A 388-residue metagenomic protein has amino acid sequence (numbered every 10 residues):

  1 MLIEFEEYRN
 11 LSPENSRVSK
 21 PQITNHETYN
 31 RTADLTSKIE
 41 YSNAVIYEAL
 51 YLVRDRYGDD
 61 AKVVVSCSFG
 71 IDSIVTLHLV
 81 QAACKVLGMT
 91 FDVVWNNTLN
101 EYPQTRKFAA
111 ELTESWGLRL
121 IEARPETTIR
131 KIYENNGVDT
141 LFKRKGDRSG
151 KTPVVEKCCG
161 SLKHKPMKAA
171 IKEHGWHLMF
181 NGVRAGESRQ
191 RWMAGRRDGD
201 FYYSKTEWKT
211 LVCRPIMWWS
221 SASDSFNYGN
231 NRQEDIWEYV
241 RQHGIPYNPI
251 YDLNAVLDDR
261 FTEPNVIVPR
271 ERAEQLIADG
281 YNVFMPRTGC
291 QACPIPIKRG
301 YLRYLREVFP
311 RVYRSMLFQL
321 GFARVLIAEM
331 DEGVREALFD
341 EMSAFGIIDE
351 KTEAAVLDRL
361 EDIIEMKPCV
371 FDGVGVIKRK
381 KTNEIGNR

Functional and structural regions predicted by a protein language model:
L2-R388: Nucleotide-activated chemistry modules centered on ATP-dependent adenylation/adenylyltransferase
